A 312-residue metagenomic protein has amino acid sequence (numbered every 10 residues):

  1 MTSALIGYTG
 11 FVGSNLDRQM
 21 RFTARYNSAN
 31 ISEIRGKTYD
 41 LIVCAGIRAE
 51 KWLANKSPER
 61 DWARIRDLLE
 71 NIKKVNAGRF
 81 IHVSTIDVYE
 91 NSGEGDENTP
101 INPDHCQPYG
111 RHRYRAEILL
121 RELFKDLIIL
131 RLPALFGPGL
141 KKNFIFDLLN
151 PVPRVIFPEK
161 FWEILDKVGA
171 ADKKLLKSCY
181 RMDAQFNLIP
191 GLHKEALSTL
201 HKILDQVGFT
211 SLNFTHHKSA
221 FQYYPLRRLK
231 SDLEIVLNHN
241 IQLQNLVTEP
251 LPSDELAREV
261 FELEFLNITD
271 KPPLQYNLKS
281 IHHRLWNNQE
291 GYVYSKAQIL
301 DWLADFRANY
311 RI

Functional and structural regions predicted by a protein language model:
M1-F22: N-terminal Rossmann NAD(P)H-binding glycine-rich loop of SDR-like oxidoreductase domains
N15-L16, W52-A54, E90-E94, G139-K141 (+1 more regions): Short glycine-/acidic-enriched loop or helix-start segments at secondary-structure transitions that form or flank
N15-T23, R35, L256-E259: A short, Lys/Arg-enriched amphipathic alpha-helix followed by its capping loop at the start of a domain
R21-T38, L266-D270: A short, well-structured beta->alpha microelement
S32-G78, H82-E97: NAD(P)H-binding glycine-rich loop region in Rossmannoid oxidoreductase-like domains and their noncatalytic homologs
I86-I145: Glycine-/Pro-rich loop/turn segments that contact NAD(P) or position catalytic residues in Rossmann-like domains
D126-I129, P133-F221, R228: NAD(P)-dependent short-chain dehydrogenase/reductase
F209-S211, H216, Y223-L274, S280-R284 (+1 more regions): Mid/C-terminal beta-alpha module of Rossmann-like enzyme folds, strongest in SDR-family dehydrogenases/epimerases
